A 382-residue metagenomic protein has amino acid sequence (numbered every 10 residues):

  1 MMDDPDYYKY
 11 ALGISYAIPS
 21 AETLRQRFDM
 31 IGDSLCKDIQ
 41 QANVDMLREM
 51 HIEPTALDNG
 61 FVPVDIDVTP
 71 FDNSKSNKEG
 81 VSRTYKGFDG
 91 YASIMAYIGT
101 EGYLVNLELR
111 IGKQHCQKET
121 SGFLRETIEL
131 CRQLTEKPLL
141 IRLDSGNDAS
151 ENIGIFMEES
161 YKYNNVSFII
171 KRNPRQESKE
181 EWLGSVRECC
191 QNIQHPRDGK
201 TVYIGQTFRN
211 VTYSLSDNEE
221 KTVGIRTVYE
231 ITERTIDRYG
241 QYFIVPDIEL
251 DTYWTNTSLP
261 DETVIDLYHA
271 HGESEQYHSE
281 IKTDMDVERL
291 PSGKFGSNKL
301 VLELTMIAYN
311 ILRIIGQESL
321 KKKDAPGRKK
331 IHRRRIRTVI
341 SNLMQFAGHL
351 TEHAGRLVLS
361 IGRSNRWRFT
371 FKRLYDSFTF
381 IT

Functional and structural regions predicted by a protein language model:
M1-M2, S15, S20, L24 (+8 more regions): Short, conserved catalytic/metal-binding motifs centered on acidic residues
A21, R25-A96: Active-site-proximal, Lys/Arg-enriched surface segment that forms a nucleic-acid-binding/basic interface patch
N73-G80, V105-L109, S150-F156, K179-S185: Short acidic, glycine/serine/threonine-rich loops at helix termini
T84-P138, E249: Electropositive, glycine- and tryptophan-enriched low-complexity nucleic-acid-binding patches
Q114-E177: Domain-level cores of phosphate- or acyl-group-handling catalytic modules
S167-T283, R373-T382: An anionic, glycine-rich sequence signature occurring as long contiguous blocks
V264-I265, G272-K323: C-terminal catalytic subdomain
I311-T382: A short, flexible helix-boundary coil/loop motif
